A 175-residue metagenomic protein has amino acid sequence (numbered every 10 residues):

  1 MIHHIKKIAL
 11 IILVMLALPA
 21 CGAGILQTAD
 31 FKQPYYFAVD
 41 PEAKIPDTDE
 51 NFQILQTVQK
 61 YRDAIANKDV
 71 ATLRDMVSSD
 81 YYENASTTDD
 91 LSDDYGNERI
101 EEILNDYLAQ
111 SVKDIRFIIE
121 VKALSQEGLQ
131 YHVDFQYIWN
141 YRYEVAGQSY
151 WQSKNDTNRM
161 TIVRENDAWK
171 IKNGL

Functional and structural regions predicted by a protein language model:
I2-A9: Bacterial N-terminal signal peptides that target proteins for export
I11-P19: Bacterial N-terminal signal peptides
P19, E83-A85, Y143: A short hydrophobic/aromatic micro-motif that marks alpha-helical segments and, especially, helix-coil
G22-N67, D75, E83-N84: Short, low-complexity N-terminal intrinsically disordered segments enriched in polar/charged residues
P41, A71-D134: Short solvent-exposed beta->alpha transition segments
D47, D93-D94, R99, Y150-T157: Glycine-rich, flexible loop segments associated with nucleotide phosphate handling
I119-L175: Exposed beta-sheet edge and beta->alpha loop/turn motif
